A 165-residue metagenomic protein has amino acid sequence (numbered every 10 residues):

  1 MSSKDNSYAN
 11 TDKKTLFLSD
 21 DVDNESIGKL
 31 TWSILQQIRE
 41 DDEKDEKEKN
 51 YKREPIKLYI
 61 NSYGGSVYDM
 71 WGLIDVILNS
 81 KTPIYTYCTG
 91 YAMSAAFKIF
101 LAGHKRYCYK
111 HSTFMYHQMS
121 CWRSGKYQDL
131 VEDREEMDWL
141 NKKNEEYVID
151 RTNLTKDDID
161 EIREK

Functional and structural regions predicted by a protein language model:
M1-K165: Terminal-region recognition feature
